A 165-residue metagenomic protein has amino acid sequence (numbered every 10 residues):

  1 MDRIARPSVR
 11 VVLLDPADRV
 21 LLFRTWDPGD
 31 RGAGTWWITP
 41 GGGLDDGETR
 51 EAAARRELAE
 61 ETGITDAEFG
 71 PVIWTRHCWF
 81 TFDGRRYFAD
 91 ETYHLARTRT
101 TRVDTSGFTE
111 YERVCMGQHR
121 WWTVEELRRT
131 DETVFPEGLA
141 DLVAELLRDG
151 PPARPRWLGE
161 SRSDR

Functional and structural regions predicted by a protein language model:
M1-I38, E51, D66: N-terminal strand-loop-strand
R3, A33-W36, R85-D90, Y111-M116: A generic structural micro-feature
P7, G63-D104: Active-site segment of metal-dependent pyrophosphate-handling enzymes, primarily the Nudix hydrolase catalytic core
D15-D18, W26, R97-R102, V124-E126: Short loop segments at secondary-structure junctions
L22, Y93-L95, H119-W121: Conserved hydrophobic/aromatic beta-strand scaffold that supports enzyme active sites
F23, G47, T130: Residues that scaffold the ATP/ADP-binding catalytic core of kinase and kinase-like folds
T35-W36, T100-R165: Nudix hydrolase/Nudix homology domain
T39-V72: The catalytic Nudix box helix
